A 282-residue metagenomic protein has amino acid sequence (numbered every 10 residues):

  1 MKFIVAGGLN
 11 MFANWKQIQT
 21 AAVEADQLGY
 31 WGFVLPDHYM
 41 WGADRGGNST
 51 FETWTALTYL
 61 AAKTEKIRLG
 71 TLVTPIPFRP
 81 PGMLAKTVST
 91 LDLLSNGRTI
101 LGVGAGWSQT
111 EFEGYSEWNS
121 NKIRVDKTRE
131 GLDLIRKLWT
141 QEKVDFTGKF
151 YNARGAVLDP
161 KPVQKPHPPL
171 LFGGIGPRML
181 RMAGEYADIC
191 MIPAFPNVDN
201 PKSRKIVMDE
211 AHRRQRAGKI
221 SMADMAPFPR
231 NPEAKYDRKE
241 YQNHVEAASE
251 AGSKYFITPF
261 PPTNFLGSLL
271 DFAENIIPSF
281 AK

Functional and structural regions predicted by a protein language model:
M1-K282: Active-site-adjacent structural elements that line small-molecule/cofactor binding pockets in enzymes
